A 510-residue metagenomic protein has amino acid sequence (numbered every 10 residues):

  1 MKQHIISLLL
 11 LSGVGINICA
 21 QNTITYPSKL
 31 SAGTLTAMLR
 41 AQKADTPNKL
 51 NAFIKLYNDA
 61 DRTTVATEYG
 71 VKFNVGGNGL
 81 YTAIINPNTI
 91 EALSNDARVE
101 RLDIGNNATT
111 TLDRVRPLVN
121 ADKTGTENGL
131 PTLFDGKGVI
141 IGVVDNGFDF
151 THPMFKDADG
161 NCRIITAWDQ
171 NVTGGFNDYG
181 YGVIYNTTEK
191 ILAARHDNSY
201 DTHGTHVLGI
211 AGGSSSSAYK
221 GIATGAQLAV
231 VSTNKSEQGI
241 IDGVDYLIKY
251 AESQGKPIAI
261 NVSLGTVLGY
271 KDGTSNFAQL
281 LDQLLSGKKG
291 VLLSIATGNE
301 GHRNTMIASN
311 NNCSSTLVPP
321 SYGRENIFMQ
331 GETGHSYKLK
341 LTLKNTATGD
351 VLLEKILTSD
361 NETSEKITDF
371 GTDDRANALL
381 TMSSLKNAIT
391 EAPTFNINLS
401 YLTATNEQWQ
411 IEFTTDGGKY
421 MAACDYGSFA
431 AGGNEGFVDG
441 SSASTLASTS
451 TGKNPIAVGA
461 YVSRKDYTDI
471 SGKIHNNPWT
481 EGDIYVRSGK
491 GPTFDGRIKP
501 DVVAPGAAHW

Functional and structural regions predicted by a protein language model:
H4-I5, L10-L11, I18-P131, I140 (+2 more regions): Autoinhibitory N-terminal propeptides
G105, V231-S232, N261-G265, A296 (+1 more regions): A cross-family glycoside hydrolase active-site/sugar-binding cleft signature
N128-I240, G255, K288-L292, T305 (+7 more regions): Subtilisin-like serine protease catalytic core
W168-N186, N304-N396, T414, V438-D439 (+1 more regions): Extracellular S/T/G-rich loop segment that most often corresponds to the catalytic His/Ser-adjacent loop
S216-Y219, S236-E252, V262-G265, F277 (+1 more regions): Hydrophobic, small-residue-rich alpha-helical packing segments that form membrane-like cores
I248-D272, A296-T297, E412-G417: Short acidic, glycine-rich surface-loop motifs adjacent to enzyme active sites
I260, F277-M306: Catalytic cores of secreted or luminal carbohydrate-active enzymes
G323-E325, Y401-T415: Noncatalytic modules at the cell exterior or secretory-pathway interfaces, chiefly beta-strand-rich lectin/adhesion
